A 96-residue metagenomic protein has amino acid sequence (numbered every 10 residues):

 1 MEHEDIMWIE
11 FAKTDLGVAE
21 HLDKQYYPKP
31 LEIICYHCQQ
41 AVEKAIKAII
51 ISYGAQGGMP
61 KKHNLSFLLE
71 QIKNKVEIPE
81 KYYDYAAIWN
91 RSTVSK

Functional and structural regions predicted by a protein language model:
M1-K96: Terminal alpha-helical segments
